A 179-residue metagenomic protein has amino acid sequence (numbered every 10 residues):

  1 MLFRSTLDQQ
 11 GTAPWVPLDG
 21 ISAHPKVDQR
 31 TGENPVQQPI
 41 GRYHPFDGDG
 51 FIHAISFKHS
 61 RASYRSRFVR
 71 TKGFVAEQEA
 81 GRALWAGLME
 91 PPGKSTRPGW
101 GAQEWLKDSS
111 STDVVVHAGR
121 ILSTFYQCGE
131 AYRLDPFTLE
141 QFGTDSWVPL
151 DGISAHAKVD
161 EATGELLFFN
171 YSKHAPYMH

Functional and structural regions predicted by a protein language model:
M1-L2, V27: Short, small-residue-biased leader/transition segments that mark boundaries at the very start of proteins
D8-A13, D19-G20, D28-Q29, D151 (+1 more regions): Polar/charged low-complexity regions in secreted precursors and cytosolic/nuclear IDRs
P17-S22, D28-P35, P39-P45, R120-G129 (+2 more regions): A fold-level detector for beta-propeller and closely related beta-sheet-rich head/sensor domains
H44-G48, W105-D108: A short catalytic or substrate-binding loop motif that flags glycine-/basic-rich loops and adjacent residues that bind
G50-A54, Y177-H179: Beta-propeller blade signature
S60-S66, T138-G143: Beta-strand initiation motifs
T71-H179: Well-ordered mid-protein domain cores that form the structural environment of catalytic cofactors
